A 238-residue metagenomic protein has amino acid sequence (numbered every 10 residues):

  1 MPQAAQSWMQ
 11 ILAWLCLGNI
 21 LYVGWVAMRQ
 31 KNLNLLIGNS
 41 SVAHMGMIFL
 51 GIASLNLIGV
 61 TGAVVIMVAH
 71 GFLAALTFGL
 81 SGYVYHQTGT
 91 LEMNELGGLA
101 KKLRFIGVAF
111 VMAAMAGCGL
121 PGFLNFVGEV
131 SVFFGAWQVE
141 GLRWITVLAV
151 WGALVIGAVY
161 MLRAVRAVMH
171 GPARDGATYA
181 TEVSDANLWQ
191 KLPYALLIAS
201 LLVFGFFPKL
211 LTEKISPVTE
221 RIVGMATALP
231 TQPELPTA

Functional and structural regions predicted by a protein language model:
M1-A167: Hydrophobic transmembrane alpha-helices and their helix-loop junctions in integral membrane proteins
L103-F105, M161-A238: Cytoplasmic/organellar membrane-interface segments at the starts of transmembrane helices in multi-pass inner-membrane
